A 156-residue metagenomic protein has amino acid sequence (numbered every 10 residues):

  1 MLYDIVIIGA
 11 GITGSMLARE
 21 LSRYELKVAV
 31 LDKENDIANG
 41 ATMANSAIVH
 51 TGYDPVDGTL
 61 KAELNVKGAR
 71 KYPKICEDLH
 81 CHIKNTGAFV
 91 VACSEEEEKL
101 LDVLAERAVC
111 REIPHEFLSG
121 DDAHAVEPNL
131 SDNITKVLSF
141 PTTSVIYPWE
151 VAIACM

Functional and structural regions predicted by a protein language model:
Y3-V30: N-terminal Rossmann-like FAD-binding beta1-loop-alpha1 element of flavoenzymes
L17, Y72, L104, A154-C155: Aromatic/hydrophobic pocket-lining residues that form π-stacking "cages" and hydrophobic walls in ligand
S22-A44: Glycine-rich FAD pyrophosphate-binding loop
A47-V126: Dinucleotide-binding Rossmann-like beta1-alpha1 core, especially the glycine-rich loop that anchors the ADP
A88, T135-V137: Short hydrophobic/aromatic beta-strand or adjacent loop that forms the aromatic wall/cage of a ligand/substrate-binding
D132: The feature captures the short pre-catalytic strand/loop hairpin that immediately precedes and shapes the active-site
L138-M156: Helical element adjacent to the flavin cofactor pocket in flavoenzyme catalytic cores
